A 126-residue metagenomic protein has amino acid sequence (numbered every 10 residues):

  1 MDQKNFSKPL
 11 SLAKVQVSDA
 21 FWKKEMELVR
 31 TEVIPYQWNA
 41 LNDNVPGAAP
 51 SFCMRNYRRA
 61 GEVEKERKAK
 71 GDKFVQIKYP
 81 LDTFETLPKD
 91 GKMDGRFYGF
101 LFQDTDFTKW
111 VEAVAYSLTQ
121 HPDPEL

Functional and structural regions predicted by a protein language model:
M1-D106: Low-complexity, Ser/Thr/Pro/Gly-enriched N-terminal "stalk/linker" regions
N5, P9-L12, L118-L126: Structural helix-adjacent loops and short alpha-helical linkers that scaffold large soluble proteins
W22, K109-P124: Well-ordered alpha-helical scaffold segments within catalytic/enzyme domains
